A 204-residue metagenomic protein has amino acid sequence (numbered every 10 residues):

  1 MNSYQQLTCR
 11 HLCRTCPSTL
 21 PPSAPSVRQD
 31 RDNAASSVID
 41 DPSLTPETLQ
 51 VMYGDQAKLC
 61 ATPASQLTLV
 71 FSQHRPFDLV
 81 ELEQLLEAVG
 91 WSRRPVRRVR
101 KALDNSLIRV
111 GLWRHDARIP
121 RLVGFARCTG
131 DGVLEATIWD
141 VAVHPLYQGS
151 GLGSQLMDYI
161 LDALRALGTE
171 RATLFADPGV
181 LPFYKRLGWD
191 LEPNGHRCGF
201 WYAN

Functional and structural regions predicted by a protein language model:
M1-T19: N-terminal chloroplast transit peptides
N2-Q5, F175, K185, D190-N204: Conserved catalytic-core motifs of GNAT/GCN5-like acyltransferases
Y4-R10, D40-R97, I119, G195: Short amphipathic alpha-helix that is part of the acyltransferase structural core
R94-V143: A conserved beta-strand-loop-helix scaffold within acyl/acetyltransferase catalytic domains
Y147, G151-L156: Conserved acetyl-CoA pyrophosphate-binding loop and the N-cap/start of the following alpha-helix in GNAT-like
M157, D162-D177: Conserved GNAT acetyl-CoA-binding A-motif
